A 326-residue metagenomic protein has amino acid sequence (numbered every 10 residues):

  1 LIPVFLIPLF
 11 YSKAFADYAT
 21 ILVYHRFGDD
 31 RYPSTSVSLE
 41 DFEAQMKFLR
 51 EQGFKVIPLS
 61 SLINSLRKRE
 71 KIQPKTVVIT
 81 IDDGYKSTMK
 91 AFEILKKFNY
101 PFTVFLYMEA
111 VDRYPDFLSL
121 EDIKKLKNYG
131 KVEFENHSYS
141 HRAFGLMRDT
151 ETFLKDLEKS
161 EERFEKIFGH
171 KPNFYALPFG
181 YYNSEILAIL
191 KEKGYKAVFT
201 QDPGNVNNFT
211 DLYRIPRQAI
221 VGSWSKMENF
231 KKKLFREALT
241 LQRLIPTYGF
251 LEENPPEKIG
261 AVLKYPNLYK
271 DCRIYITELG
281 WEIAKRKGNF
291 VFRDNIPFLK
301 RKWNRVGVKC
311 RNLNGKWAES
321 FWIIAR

Functional and structural regions predicted by a protein language model:
L1-V78, K86-T88, E93-E121, I220-R326: Terminal accessory/targeting
A19-S34, Q52-K55, Q73-V77, Y85-S87 (+4 more regions): Metal-dependent polysaccharide deacetylase catalytic core of the NodB/CE4 family, i.e., the active-site-bearing domain
N64, A143-F144, V206-N208, S223-W224: A short acidic, often aromatic-flanked loop/helix-cap motif at beta-alpha or helix-coil junctions that lines enzyme
G84, Y195-G204: Acidic, His- and aromatic-enriched active-site or binding-groove loops in soluble protein domains that engage sugars
G204-N205, P266: Short polar/acidic secondary-structure junctions
